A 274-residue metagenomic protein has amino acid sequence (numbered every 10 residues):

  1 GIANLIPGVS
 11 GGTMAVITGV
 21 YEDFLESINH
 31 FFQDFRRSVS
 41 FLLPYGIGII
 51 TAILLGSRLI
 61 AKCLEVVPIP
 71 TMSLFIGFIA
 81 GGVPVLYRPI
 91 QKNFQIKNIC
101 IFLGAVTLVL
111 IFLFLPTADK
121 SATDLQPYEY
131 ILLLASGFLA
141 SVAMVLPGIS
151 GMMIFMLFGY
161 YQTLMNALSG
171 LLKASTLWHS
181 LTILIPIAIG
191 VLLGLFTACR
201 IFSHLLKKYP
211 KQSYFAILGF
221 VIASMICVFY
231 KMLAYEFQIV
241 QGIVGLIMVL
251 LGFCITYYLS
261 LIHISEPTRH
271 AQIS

Functional and structural regions predicted by a protein language model:
G1-N4, S10-S265: Multi-pass membrane proteins that catalyze or facilitate reactions on polyprenyl-/lipid-phosphate substrates and their
I262-S274: Single conserved hydrophobic/aromatic residue that forms the stacking wall/gate of nucleotide- or nucleobase-binding
